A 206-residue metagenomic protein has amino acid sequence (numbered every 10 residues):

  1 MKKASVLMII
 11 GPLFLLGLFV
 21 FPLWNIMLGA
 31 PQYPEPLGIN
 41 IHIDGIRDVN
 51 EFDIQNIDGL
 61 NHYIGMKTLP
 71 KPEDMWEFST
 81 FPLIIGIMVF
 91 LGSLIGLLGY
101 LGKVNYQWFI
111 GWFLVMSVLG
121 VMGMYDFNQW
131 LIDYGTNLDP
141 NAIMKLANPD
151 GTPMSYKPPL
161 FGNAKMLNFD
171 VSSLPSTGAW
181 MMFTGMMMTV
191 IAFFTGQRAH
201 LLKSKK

Functional and structural regions predicted by a protein language model:
K2-V6, G92-M122, T189-K206: Juxtamembrane interface at the cytosolic side of transmembrane helices
K3-L28: N-terminal signal-anchor transmembrane alpha helix
K3-V6, D74-E77, L101-W108, L167-T177: Membrane-interfacial loop-to-transmembrane-helix junctions in polytopic alpha-helical membrane proteins
I10-F14, L18, E77-L97, I110-G120 (+1 more regions): Hydrophobic alpha-helical transmembrane segments
F14, S172-A199: A hydrophobic membrane-anchoring alpha-helix module
V20-F78, N128-S173: Long, glycine/tryptophan/cysteine-rich extracytoplasmic
I64-K71, L91-G99: Membrane-helix exit/interface motif
L119-L131: Juxtamembrane membrane-interface segments at transmembrane alpha-helix termini
